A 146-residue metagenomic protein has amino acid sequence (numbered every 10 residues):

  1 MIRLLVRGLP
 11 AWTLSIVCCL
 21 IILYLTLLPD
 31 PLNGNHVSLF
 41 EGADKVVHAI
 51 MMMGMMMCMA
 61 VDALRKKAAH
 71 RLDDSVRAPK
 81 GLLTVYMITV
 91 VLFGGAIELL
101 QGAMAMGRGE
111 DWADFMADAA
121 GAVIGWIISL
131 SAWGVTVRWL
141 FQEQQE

Functional and structural regions predicted by a protein language model:
M1-E146: Bulky hydrophobic segments
